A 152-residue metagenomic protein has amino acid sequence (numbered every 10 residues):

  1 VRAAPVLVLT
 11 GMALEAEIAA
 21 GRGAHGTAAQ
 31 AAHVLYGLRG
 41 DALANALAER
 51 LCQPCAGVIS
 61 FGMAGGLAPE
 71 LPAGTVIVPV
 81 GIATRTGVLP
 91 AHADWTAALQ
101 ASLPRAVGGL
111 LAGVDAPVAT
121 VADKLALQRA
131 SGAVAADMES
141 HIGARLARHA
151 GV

Functional and structural regions predicted by a protein language model:
R2-A3, L7-M12, A16-V152: Glycine-rich phosphate- or other oxyanion-binding loops that anchor nucleotides, phosphorylated ligands
